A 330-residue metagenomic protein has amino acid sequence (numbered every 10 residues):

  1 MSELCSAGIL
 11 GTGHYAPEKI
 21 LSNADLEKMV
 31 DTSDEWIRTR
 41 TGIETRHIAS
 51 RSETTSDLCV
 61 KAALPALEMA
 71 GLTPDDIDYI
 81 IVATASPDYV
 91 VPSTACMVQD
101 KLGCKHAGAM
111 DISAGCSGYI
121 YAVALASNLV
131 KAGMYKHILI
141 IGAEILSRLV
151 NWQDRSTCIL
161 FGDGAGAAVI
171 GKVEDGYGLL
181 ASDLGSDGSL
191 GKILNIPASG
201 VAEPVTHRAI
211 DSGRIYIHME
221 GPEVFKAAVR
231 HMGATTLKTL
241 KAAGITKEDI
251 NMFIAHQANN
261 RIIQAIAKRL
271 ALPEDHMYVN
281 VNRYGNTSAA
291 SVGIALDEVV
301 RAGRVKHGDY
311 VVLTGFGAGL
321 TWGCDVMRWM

Functional and structural regions predicted by a protein language model:
M1-R51, D154-K226, R230, A234 (+1 more regions): Condensing-enzyme catalytic core mediating Claisen C-C bond formation in acyl metabolism
M1-S2, T73, L102-C104, V130-G133 (+4 more regions): Solvent-exposed alpha-helices and their adjacent loops that cap or buttress functional pockets in soluble metabolic
L10, A83, S113, I138-E144 (+4 more regions): Short beta-strand segments
I20-L21, V91-S93, V150-D154, W322-V326: Short acidic, glycine/serine/threonine-rich loops at helix termini
V30-T39, Y89-G103, I140-L146, V201-A209 (+1 more regions): Acidic-glycine-rich active-site phosphate/pyrophosphate-binding loop
S56, V60-A63, L67, S86-P87 (+5 more regions): Claisen-condensing/thiolase-fold acyl-transfer catalytic domains that form or cleave C-C bonds in fatty acid
D75-A83, E248-H256: Short glycine-rich phosphate-binding loop at a beta-alpha junction
K131-A165: Flexible, glycine-rich active-site loops centered on histidine and acidic residues that chelate a metal or position
